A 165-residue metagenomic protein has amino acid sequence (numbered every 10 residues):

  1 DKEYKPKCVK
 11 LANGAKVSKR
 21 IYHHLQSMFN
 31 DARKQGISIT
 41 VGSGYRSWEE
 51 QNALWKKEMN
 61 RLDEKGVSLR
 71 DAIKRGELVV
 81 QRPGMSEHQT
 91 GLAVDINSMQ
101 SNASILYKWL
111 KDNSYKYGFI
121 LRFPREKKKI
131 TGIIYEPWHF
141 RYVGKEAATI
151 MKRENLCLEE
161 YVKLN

Functional and structural regions predicted by a protein language model:
D1-N165: Extracytoplasmic cell-surface/polysaccharide-interacting catalytic and binding patches
